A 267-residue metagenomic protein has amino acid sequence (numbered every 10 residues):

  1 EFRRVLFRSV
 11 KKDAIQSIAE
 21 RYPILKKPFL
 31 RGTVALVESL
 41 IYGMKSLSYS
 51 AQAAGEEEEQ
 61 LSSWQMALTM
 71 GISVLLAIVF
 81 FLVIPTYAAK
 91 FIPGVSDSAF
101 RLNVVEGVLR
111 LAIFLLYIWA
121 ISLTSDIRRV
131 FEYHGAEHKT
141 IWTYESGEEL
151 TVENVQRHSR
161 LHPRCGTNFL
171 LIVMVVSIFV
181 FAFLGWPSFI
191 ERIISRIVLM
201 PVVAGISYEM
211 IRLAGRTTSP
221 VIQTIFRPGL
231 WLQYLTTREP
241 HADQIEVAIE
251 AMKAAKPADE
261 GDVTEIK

Functional and structural regions predicted by a protein language model:
E1-L6: Short, small-residue-biased leader/transition segments that mark boundaries at the very start of proteins
R8-T69, F81, A99-N103: Structural motif at membrane-water interfaces of alpha-helical integral membrane proteins
P23, L36, G43-W64, K90 (+4 more regions): Multi-pass alpha-helical transmembrane bundle typical of ion/small-solute transporters and intramembrane aspartyl
K45-A53, S73-S98, V173-S195, A204 (+1 more regions): Juxtamembrane "helix exit" motif at the C-terminal ends of alpha-helical transmembrane segments in multi-pass membrane
Q65-F81, H162-V173: Select subsegments of transmembrane alpha-helices in polytopic membrane proteins, especially boundary-proximal
A77-L82, E106, R110-F114, I118-S122 (+3 more regions): Alpha-helical transmembrane segments of multi-pass membrane proteins
F100, V104-L111, L116-T167, L213-T217 (+1 more regions): Polar-ligand-bearing catalytic/cofactor-coordination segments of membrane-embedded or membrane-tethered inner-membrane
T143, S159-L170, M174-V202, R212-T218 (+1 more regions): Hydrophobic alpha-helical transmembrane segments and adjacent short intramembrane/lumenal linkers of inner/organellar
